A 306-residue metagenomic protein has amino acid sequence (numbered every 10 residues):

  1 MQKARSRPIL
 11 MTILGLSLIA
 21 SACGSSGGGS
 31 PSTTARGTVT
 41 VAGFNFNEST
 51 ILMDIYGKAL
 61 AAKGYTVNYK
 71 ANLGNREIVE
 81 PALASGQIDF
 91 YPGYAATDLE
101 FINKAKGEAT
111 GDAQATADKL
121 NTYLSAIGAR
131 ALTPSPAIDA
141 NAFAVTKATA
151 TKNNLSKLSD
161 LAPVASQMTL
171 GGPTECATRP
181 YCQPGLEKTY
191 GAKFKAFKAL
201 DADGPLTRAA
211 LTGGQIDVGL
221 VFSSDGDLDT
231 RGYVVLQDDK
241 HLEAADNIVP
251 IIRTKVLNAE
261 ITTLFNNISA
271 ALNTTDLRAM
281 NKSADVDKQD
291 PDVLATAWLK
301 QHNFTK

Functional and structural regions predicted by a protein language model:
S17-A22: C-terminal motif of bacterial Sec signal peptides marking the signal peptidase cleavage site
G24-G27: Bacterial signal peptide processing site
A35-D54, A71-R76, E175-T178: Extracytoplasmic "Venus flytrap"
D54-A59, E77-I88, K104-K106, P184-T189 (+1 more regions): Short helices/loops that flank or line small-molecule/ion binding pockets
I102-T110, A117-L132, G213-Q215, D227-K240: Ligand-binding "clamshell"
G111-L170, A270-T274: A conserved helix-loop-strand patch within extracytoplasmic ligand-binding domains of the periplasmic binding
N141-T151, D246-A259: A bilobed periplasmic-binding-protein/Venus flytrap-type ligand-binding module shared by bacterial periplasmic
S166-D238: Ligand-binding pocket segment of bilobal, Venus flytrap-like solute-binding proteins
